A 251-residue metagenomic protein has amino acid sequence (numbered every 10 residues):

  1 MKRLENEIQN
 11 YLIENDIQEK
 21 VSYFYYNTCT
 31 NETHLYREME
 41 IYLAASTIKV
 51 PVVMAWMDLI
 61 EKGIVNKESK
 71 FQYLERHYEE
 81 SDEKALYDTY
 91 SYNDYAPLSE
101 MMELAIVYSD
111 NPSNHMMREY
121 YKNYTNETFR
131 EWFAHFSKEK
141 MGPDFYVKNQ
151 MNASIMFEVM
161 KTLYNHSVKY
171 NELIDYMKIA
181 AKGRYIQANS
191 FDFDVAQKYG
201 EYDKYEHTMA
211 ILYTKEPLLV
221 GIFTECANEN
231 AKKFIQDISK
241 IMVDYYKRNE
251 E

Functional and structural regions predicted by a protein language model:
M1-Q18, T33, I41, E119 (+3 more regions): Structured C-terminal helix/loop/strand segments within mature extracytoplasmic catalytic/sensor domains
R3-E7, T89-E172, Y176: Active-site-adjacent helix/loop patches that line small-molecule binding or acyl-intermediate pockets
Y23-T28: Short hydrophobic alpha-helical segments used for membrane anchoring or interfacial signaling
T30-E40, K140: Glycine/charged-rich beta-loop-alpha catalytic/anionic-binding loops adjacent to active sites
N31, L43-Y73, V220: Active-site SXXK
V50-A55, I155-E158, D237: Short amphipathic alpha-helical face segments that pack within enzyme cores and frequently flank/anchor catalytic
I64-D88: Short, glycine/proline-biased beta-turn/loop segments that scaffold the active-site neighborhood
N189-Q197: Short Pro/Gly-enriched beta-strand edge/turn motifs at strand-loop
